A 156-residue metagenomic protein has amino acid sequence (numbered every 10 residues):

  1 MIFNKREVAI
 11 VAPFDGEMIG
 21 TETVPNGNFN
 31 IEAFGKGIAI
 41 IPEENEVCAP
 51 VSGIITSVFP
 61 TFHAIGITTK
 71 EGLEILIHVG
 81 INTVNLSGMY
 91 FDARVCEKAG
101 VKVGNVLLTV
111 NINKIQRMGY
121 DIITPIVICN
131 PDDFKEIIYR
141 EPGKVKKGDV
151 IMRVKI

Functional and structural regions predicted by a protein language model:
M1-I156: Contiguous, well-folded functional domains in the mature portion of proteins
